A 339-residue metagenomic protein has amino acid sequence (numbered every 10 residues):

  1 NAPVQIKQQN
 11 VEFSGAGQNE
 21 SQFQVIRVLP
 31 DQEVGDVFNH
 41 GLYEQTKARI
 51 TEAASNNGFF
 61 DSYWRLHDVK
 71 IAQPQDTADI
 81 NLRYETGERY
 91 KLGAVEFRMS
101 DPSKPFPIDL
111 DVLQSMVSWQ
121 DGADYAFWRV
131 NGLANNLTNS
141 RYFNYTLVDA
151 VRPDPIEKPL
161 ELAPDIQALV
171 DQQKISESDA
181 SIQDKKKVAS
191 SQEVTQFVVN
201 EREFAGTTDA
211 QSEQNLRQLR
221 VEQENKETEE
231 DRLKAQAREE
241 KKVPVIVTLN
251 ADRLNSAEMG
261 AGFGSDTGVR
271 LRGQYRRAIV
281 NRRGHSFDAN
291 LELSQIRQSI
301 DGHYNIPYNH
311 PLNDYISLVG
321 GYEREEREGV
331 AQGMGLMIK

Functional and structural regions predicted by a protein language model:
N1-G87, E96-D101, P107, V117 (+1 more regions): Post-signal-peptide, soluble extracytosolic/periplasmic N-terminal scaffold domains of envelope/secretory systems
P3-N10, Y90-A94, A123-A126, N313 (+1 more regions): Solvent-exposed, non-transmembrane alpha-helical starts
E12, A16-R27, A126-K339: Gram-negative/organellar outer-membrane beta-barrel architecture
Q32-G35, S115-Q120, S256-M259, S286: Glycine- and acidic
N39, L66-I71, D121, A289-L293 (+1 more regions): Conserved short loop/turn motifs at secondary-structure junctions
T51, R65-H67, K91-R152: Structural signature for solvent-exposed beta-strand/loop edge elements and short helix-capping sites, enriched
D61-L66, Y90-L92, Y275, Y304: Extended beta-sheet lipid-handling architectures
Q75, E88, L293-R297: A generic beta-sheet turn/junction motif
